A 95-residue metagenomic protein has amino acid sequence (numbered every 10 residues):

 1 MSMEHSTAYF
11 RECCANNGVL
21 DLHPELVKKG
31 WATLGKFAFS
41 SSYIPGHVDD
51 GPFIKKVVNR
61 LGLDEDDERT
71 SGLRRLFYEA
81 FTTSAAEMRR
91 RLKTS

Functional and structural regions predicted by a protein language model:
M1-K29: Sterile Alpha Motif
S2-H5, A38-S95: Sterile Alpha Motif
L20, A32, Y43-H47: Short amphipathic alpha-helical interaction elements and helix-loop-helix interfaces that mediate dimerization
L26, T33-S40: A short amphipathic alpha-helix within small helical-bundle interaction modules
